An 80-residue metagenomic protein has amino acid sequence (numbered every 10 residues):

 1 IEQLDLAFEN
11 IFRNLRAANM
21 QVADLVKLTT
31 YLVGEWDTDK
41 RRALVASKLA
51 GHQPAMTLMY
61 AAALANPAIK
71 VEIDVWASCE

Functional and structural regions predicted by a protein language model:
I1-E80: Short, polar/acidic, helix-capping and beta-turn segments at strand->helix junctions that line the mouths
